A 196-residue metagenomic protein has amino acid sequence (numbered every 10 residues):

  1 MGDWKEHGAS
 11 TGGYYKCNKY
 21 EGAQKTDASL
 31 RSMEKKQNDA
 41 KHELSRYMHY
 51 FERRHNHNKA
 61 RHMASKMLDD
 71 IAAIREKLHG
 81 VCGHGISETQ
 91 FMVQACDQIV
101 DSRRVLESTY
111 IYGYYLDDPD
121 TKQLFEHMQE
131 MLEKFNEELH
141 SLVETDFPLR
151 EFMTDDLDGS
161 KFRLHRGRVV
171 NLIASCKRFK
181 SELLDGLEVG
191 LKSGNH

Functional and structural regions predicted by a protein language model:
G2-H196: Cys/His-rich compact domains and repeats that use clustered cysteines and histidines to build disulfide
